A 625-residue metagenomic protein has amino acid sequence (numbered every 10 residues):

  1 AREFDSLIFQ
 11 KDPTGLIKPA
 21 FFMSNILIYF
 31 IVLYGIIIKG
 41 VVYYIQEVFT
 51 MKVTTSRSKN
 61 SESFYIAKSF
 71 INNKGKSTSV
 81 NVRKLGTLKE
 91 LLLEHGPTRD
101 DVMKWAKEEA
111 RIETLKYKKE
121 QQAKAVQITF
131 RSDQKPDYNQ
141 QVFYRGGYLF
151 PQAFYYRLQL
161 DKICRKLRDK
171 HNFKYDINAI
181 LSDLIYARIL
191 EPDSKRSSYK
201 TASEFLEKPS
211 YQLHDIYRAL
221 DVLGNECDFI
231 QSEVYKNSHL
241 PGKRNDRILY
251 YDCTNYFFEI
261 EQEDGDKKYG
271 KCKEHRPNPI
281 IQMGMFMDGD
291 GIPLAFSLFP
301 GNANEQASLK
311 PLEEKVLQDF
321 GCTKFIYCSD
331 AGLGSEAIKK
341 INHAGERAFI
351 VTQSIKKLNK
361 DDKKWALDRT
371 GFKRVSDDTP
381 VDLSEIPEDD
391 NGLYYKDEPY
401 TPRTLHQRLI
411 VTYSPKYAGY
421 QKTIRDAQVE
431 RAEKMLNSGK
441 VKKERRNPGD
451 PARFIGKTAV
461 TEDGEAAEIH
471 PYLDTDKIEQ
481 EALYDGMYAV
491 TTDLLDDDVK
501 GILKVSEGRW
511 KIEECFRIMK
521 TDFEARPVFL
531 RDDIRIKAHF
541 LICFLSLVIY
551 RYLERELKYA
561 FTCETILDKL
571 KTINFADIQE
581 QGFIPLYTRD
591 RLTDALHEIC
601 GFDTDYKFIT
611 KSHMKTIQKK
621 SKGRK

Functional and structural regions predicted by a protein language model:
E3-S6, G15, M23, I38-Y44: Short, positively charged low-complexity motifs
Q10, Y29, Y34, Y43-Q46: Low-complexity, intrinsically disordered or signal/transmembrane-proximal segments
E47-F49, V53, S61-S63, S77 (+1 more regions): Anion-binding and metal-coordination hotspots
K52-E108: Short, surface-exposed polybasic/aromatic micro-patch for ligand or macromolecular engagement
E94-D133, Y138-N139, Q152, R591-K619: Compositionally biased, intrinsically disordered linkers/stalks adjacent to structured regions
E109-A179, D183-S203: Extended, charge-enriched "interface" segments that sit outside catalytic cores
